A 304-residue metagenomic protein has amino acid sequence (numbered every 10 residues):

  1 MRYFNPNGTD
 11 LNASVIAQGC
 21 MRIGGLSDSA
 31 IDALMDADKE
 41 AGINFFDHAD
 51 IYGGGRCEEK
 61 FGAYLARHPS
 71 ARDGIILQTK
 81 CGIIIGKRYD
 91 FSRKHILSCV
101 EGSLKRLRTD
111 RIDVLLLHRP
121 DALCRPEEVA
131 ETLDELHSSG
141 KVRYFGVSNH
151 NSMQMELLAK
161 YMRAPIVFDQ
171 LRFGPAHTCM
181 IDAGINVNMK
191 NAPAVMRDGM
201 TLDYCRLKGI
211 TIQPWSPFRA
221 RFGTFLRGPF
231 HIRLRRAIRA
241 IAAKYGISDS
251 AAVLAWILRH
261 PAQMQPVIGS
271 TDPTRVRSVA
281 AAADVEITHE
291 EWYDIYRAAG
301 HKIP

Functional and structural regions predicted by a protein language model:
M1-G8, E59-S70, C99-K105, M155-K160 (+1 more regions): Short amphipathic alpha-helices and their capping/turn segments at secondary-structure boundaries
M1-I75, S138, I210, A220-R221: N-terminal binding-site loop/beta-alpha segment at the start of enzyme catalytic domains that lines or forms
S14, D47, A71-I75, D110-V114 (+3 more regions): Short acidic capping loops at alpha-helix termini that bridge into adjacent secondary structure
G19-S29, C81-K94: Active-site mouth loops of central-metabolism enzymes
L26-D38, F91-R106, M153-E156: Short, acidic/polar
D73-I85, Q170-P175: A short, structured active-site edge motif that brings together acidic residues
L104-R125: Active-site groove signature of glycoside hydrolases
P120, C124-P304: Beta/alpha (TIM)-barrel catalytic core signal, keyed to glycine-rich beta->alpha loops juxtaposed to Asp/Glu that bind
